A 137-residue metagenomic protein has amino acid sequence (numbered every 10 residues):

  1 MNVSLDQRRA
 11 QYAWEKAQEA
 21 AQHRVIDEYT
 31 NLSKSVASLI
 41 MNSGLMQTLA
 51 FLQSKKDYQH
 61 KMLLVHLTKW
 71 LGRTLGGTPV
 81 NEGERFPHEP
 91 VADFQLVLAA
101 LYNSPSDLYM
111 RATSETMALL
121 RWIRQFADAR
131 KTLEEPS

Functional and structural regions predicted by a protein language model:
M1-S137: Small/polar/charged residue-enriched interaction surfaces, especially the RNA/DNA-contacting tracks of RNP/CRISPR
